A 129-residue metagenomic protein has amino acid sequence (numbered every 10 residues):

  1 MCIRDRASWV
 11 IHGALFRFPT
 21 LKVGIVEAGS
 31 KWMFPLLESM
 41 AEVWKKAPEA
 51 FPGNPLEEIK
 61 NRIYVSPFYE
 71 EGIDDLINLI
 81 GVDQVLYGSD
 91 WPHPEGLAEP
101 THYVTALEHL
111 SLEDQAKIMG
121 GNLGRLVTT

Functional and structural regions predicted by a protein language model:
M1-C2: Short, small-residue-biased leader/transition segments that mark boundaries at the very start of proteins
R6: Active-site neighborhood of glycoside hydrolase catalytic domains
V10-P55: Aromatic-lined glycan-binding groove of carbohydrate-active enzymes
H12-G13, L21, W32, E38 (+3 more regions): Mid-to-C-terminal alpha-helical segments outside catalytic/metal-binding sites
L56-K60, L79-I80: Short, conserved loop/helix-junction motifs that constitute active-site signature segments in enzyme catalytic cores
